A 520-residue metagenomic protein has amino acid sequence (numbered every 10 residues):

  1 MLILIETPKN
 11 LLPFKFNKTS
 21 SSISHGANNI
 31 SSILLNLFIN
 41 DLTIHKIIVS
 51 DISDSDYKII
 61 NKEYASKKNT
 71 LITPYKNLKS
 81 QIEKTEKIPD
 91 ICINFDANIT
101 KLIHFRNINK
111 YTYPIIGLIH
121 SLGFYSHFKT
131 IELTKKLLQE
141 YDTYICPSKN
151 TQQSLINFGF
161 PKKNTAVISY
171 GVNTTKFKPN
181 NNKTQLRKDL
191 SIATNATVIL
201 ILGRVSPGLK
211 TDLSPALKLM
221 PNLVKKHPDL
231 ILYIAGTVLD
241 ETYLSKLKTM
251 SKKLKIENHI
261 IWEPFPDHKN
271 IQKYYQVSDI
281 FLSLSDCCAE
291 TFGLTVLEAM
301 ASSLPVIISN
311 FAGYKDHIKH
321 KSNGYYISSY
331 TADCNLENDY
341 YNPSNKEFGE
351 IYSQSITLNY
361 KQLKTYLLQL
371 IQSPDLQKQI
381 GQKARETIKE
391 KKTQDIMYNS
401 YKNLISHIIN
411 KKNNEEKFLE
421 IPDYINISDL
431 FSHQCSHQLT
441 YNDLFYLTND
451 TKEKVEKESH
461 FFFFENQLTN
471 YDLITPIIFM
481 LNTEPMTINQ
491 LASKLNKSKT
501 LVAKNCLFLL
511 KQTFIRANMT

Functional and structural regions predicted by a protein language model:
D54-E140, D472: Extended catalytic core of nucleotide-activated donor transferases of GT-like folds
K68, A235-G236, L244-K269: Nucleotide-activated donor-binding/catalytic signature segment of Leloir-type glycosyltransferases, i.e., the conserved
H127-T134, L138-V167, V172-K176: A short, active-site helix/loop in glycosyltransferases that binds the activated sugar's phosphate group
K178-I192: A short helix/loop element that forms part of the nucleotide-sugar donor recognition site in Leloir-type
A193-T211, L217, Y233: Conserved donor-binding/catalytic core segment of Leloir-type glycosyltransferases
Q276-T291, L304-P305: Acidic donor-binding loop of glycosyltransferase active sites
P305-I308, I318, Y325-Y326: Short hydrophobic beta-strand element within catalytic cores of glycosyltransferases and related nucleotide-activated
S344-Q354, Y360-M480, T487-Q490, M519-T520: C-terminal amphipathic helix plus adjacent low-complexity, charged tail appended to glycosyltransferase catalytic
